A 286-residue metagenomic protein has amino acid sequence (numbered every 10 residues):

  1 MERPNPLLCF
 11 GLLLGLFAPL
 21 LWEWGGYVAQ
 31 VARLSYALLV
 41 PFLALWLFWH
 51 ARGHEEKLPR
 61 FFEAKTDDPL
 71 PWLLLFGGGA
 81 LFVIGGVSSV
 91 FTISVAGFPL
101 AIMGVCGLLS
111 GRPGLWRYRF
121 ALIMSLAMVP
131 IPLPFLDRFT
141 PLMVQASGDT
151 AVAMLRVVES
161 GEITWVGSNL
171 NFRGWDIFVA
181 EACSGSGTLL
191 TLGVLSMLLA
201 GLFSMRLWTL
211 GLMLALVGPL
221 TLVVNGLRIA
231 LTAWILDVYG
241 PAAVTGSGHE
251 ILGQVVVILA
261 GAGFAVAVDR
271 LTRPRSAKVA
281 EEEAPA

Functional and structural regions predicted by a protein language model:
M1-A286: Hydrophobic N-terminal alpha-helices or hydrophobic patches in metabolic proteins across all domains of life
